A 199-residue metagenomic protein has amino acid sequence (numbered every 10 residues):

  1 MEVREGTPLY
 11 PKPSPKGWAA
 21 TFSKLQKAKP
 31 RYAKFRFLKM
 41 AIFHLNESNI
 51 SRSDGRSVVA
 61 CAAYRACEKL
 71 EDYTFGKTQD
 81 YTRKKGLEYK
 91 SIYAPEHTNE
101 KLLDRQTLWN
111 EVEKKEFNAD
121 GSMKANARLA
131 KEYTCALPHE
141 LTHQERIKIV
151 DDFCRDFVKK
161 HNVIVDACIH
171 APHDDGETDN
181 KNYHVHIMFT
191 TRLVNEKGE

Functional and structural regions predicted by a protein language model:
E5, G17-E199: N-terminal nicking endonuclease/strand-transfer module with a His-rich metal-binding environment and a catalytic Tyr
